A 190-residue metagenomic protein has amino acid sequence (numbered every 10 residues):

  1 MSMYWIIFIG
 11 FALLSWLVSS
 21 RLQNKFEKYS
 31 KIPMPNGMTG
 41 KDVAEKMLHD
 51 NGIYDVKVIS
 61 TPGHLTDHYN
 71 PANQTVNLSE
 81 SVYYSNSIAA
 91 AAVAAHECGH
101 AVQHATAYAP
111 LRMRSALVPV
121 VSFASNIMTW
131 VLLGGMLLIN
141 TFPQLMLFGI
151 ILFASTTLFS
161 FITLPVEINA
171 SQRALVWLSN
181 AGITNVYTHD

Functional and structural regions predicted by a protein language model:
M1-K25, G135, F142-P143, L147-I150 (+2 more regions): Hydrophobic alpha-helical transmembrane segments of small proteolipidic membrane proteins, enriched in energy-coupled
M1-M3, M34, M38, M47 (+4 more regions): Detector for methionine-enriched segments
W5-I6, V82-Y84, I127: Short hydrophobic/aromatic segments of transmembrane alpha-helices and their interfaces
S19-V121, L158-D190: Polar-ligand-bearing catalytic/cofactor-coordination segments of membrane-embedded or membrane-tethered inner-membrane
K57-I59, S87, L133-L147: Cytoplasmic juxtamembrane interface segments
A109-M113, I127-V131, P143-M146, I168: Short, structured loop/turn "capping" segments at alpha-beta junctions
V118-F142: Post-HExxH zinc-binding segment in Zn-dependent metallohydrolases
